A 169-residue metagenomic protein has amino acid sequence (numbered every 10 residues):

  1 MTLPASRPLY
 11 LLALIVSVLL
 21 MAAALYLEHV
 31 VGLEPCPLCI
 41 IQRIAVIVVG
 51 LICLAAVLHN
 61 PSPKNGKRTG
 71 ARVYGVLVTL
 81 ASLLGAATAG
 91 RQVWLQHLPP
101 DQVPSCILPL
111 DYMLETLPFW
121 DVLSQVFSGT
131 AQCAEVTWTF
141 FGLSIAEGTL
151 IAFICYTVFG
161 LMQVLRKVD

Functional and structural regions predicted by a protein language model:
M1-P8, E34-I40, S62-V73, T137-S144: Juxtamembrane loop-transmembrane helix junctions in multi-pass integral membrane proteins, especially the extracellular
P4, V57-R68, L161-D169: Membrane-interface junctions at the ends of membrane-embedded or membrane-associated helices
P4-L14, N65-A86, V158: Interfacial segments of alpha-helical transmembrane regions
I15-E34, C53-L58, S124-Q125: Immediate flanking context of iron-sulfur cluster ligation sites
L19, A23-E28, L84-P99, T116-F119: C-terminal TM-helix exit segments that contain a strictly Trp-centered aromatic cap at the helix terminus
L33-R43, P104-I107: Non-cytosolic membrane-interface motifs at loop->transmembrane helix junctions
H97-F141: Extracytosolic (periplasmic/ER-lumenal) interhelical loops and adjacent juxtamembrane/interface segments of multi-pass
F127-D169: A hydrophobic membrane-anchoring alpha-helix module
